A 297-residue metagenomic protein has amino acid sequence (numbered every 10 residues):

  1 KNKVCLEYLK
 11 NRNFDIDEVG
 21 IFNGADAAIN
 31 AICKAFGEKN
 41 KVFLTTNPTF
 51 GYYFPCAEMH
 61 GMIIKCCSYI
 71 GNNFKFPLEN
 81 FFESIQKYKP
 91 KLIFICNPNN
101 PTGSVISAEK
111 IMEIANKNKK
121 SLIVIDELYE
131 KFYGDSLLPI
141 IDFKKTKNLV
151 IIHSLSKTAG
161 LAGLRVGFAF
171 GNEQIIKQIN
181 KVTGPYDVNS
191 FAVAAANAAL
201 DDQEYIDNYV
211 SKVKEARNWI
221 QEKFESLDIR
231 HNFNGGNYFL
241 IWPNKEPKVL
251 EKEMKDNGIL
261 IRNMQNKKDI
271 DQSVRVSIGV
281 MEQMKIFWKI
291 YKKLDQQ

Functional and structural regions predicted by a protein language model:
K1-V42: Phosphate-binding glycine-rich loop
A35-I95: PLP-dependent aminotransferase-like
K41, M62, N118-L122, D126 (+1 more regions): A short helix->loop->beta-strand "cap" motif at the edges of active sites that frequently abuts
N72-K131: Active-site phosphate-binding strand-loop segment of PLP-dependent enzymes
N148-F224, I229-N232: PLP-dependent aminotransferase class I/II
V213-K214, E225-N257: Conserved PLP-binding catalytic core of the aspartate aminotransferase-like
D256-N257, N266-Q297: PLP-dependent enzyme catalytic core of the Aspartate aminotransferase-like
